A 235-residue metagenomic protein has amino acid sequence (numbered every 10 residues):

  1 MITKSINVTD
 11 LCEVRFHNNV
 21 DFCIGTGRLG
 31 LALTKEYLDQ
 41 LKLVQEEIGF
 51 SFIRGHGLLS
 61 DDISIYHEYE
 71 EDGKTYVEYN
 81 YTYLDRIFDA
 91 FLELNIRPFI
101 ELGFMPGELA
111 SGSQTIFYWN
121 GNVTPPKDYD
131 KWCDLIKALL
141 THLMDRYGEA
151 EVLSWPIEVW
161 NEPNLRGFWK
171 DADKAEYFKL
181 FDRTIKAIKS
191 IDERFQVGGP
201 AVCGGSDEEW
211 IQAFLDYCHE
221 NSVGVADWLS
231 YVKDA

Functional and structural regions predicted by a protein language model:
M1-P156, D171, A175-G205, N221-G224: Non-catalytic accessory regions flanking glycosidase/transglycosidase catalytic cores in CAZymes
Q40, D234-A235: Glycoside hydrolase catalytic-domain groove-lining segments
E162: Active-site glycine-centered loops adjacent to acidic/histidine catalytic or metal-binding residues that shape
R166-W169: A short acidic, helix-capping loop that chelates divalent metal ions and anchors anionic groups
V202-V232: Substrate-binding cleft/loops of secretory-pathway carbohydrate-active enzymes
